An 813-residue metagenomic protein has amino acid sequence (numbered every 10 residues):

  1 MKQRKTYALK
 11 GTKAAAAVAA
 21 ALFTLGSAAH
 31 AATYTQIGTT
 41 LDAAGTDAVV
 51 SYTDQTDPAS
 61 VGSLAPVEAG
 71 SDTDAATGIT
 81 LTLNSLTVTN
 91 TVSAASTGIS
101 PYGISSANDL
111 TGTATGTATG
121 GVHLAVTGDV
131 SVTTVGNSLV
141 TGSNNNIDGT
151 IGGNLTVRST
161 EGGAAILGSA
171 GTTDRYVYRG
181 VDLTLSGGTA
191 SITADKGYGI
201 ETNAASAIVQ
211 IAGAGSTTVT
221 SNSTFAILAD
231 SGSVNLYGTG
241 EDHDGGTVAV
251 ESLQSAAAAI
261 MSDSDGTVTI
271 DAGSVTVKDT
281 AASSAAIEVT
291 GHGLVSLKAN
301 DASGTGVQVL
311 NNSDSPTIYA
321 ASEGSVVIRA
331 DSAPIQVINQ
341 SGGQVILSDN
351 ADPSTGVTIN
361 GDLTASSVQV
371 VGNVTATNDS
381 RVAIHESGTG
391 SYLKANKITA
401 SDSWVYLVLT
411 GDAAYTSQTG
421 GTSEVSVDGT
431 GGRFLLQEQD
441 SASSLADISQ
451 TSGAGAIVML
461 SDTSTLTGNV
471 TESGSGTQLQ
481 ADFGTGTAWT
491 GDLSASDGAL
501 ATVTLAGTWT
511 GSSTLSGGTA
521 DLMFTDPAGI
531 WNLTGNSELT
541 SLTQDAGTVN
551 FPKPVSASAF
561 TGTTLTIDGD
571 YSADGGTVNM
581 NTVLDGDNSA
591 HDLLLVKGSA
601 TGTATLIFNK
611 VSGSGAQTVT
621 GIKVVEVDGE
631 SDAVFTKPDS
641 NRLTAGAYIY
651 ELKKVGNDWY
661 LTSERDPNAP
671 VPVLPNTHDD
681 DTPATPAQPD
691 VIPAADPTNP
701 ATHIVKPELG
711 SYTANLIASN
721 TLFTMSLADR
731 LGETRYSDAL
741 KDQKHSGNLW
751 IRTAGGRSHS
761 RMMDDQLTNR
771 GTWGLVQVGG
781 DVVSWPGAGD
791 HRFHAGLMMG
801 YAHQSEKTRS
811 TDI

Functional and structural regions predicted by a protein language model:
M1-A31: Gram-negative bacterial Sec-dependent N-terminal signal peptides
V18, A29, D587-N588, G615 (+1 more regions): Flexible loop/turn segments at secondary-structure boundaries
A32-I37, I398, A446, A669-P683 (+1 more regions): Disulfide-bonded cysteine-rich modules in secreted/extracellular proteins, activating on the conserved Cys frameworks
L41-D74, L81-S100, L110-A118, V122-G136 (+22 more regions): Beta-strand-rich solenoid/repeat architectures in extracellular/passenger domains of polysaccharide-targeting enzymes
G197, T224, S284, R381 (+5 more regions): Transmembrane beta-barrel architecture of outer membranes
S417-S423, G431, E438, S443-D447 (+4 more regions): Extracellular beta-solenoid/beta-roll
N676-I813: Outer membrane beta-barrel translocator domains of Type V secretion systems
